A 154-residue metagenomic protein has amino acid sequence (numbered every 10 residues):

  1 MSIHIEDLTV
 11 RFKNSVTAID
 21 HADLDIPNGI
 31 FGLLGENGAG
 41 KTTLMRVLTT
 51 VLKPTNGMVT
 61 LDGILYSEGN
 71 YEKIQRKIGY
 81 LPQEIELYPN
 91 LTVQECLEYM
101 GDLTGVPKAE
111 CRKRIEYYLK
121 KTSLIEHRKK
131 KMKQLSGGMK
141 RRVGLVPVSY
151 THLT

Functional and structural regions predicted by a protein language model:
M1-I5, T9-H21, P27, E68-N70: A short, flexible loop at the N-terminus of ABC-type nucleotide-binding domains that lies
E36-G40: Walker A (P-loop) phosphate-binding loop of ABC-type ATPase nucleotide-binding domains
T49: Helix-to-loop junction immediately C-terminal to a conserved catalytic motif
G57-S67, K73-I74: Conserved ABC transporter NBD signature motif
E98, D102, A109-H127: Conserved ABC ATPase "signature" region
K131-L135: Conserved ABC ATPase signature
T151-T154: Conserved small/polar residues in nucleotide/adenosyl-binding loops
